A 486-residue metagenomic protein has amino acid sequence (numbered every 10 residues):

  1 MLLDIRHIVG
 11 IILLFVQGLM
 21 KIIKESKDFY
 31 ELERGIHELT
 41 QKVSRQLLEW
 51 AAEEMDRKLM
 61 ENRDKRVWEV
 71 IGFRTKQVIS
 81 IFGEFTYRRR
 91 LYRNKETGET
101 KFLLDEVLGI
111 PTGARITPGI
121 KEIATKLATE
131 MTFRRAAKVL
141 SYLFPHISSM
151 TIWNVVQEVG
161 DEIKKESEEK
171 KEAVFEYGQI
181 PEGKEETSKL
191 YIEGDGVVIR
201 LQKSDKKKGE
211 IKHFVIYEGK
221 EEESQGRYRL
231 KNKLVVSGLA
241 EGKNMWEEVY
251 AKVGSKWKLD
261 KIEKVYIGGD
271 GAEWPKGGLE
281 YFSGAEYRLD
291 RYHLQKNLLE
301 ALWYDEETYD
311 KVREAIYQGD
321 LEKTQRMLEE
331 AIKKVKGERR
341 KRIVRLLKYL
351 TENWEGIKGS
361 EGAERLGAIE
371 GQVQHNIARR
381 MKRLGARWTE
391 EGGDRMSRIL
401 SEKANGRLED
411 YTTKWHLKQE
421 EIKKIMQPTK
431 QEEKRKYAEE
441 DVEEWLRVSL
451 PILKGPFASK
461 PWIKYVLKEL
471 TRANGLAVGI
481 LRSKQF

Functional and structural regions predicted by a protein language model:
M1-E49, Y92-F486: Catalytic center-proximal scaffold of phosphoryl-transfer enzymes
Q46, W50-V67: N-terminal accessory alpha/beta regions
M60-V78, I357-S360: Short acidic, Pro/Gly- and aromatic-enriched capping/linker segments at domain boundaries
D64, I81, K95-E99: Short Cys/His-rich metal-coordination motifs, predominantly Zn2+-binding knuckles/fingers
W68-T86, T187, Y191, I199 (+1 more regions): N-terminal low-complexity, intrinsically disordered segments
R89: Flanking scaffold residues of small Cys/His-coordinated metal-binding clusters
